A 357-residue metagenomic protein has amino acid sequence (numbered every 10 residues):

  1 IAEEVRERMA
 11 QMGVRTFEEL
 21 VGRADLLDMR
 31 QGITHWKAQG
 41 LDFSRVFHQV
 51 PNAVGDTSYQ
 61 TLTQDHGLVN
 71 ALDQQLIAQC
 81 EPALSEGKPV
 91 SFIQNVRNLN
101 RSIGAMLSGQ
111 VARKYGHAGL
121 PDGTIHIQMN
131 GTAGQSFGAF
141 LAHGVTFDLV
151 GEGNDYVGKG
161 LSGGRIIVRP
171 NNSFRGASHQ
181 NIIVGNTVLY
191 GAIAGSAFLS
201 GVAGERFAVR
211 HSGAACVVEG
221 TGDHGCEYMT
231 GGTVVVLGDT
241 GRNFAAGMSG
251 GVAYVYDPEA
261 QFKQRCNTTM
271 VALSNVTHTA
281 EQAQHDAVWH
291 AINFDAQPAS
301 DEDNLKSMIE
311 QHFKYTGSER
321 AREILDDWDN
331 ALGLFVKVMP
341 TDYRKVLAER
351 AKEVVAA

Functional and structural regions predicted by a protein language model:
E3-R15, V21-A24, R45-A357: Long, distal/terminal scaffolding or interaction modules with repetitive or compositionally biased sequence
G22-Q39: Short glycine/threonine-rich loop-to-helix capping motif typified by GTGT followed within a few residues by an Asp-Pro
H35-Q49: Repeat-unit-sized solenoid/scaffold elements
